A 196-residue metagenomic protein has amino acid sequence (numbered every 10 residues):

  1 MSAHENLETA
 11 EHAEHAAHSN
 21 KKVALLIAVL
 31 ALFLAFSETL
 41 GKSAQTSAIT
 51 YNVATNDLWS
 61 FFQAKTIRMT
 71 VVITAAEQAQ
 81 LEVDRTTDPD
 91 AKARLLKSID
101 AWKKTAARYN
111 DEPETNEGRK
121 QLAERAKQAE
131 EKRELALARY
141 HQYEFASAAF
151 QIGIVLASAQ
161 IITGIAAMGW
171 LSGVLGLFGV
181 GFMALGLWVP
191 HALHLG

Functional and structural regions predicted by a protein language model:
M1-L26: N-terminal positive-inside, membrane-proximal cytosolic segments immediately preceding the first
S19-L26, E134-A167: Transmembrane alpha-helical segments and their cytosolic interface motifs in multi-pass membrane proteins
L25-S37: Hydrophobic membrane-insertion alpha-helices, especially the h-region of bacterial N-terminal signal peptides
V29, A149, V174-L177: Hydrophobic residues within alpha-helical transmembrane segments of multi-pass solute transporters/permease subunits
L34-N56: Transmembrane signal-anchor/signal-peptide helices with a preference for the extracytoplasmic
N56-E131: Long, solvent-exposed extracytoplasmic domains/loops
S60, H141, S172-L175: Polytopic alpha-helical membrane proteins, predominantly small-molecule transporters/carriers
I154-G196: Alpha-helical transmembrane anchor segments
